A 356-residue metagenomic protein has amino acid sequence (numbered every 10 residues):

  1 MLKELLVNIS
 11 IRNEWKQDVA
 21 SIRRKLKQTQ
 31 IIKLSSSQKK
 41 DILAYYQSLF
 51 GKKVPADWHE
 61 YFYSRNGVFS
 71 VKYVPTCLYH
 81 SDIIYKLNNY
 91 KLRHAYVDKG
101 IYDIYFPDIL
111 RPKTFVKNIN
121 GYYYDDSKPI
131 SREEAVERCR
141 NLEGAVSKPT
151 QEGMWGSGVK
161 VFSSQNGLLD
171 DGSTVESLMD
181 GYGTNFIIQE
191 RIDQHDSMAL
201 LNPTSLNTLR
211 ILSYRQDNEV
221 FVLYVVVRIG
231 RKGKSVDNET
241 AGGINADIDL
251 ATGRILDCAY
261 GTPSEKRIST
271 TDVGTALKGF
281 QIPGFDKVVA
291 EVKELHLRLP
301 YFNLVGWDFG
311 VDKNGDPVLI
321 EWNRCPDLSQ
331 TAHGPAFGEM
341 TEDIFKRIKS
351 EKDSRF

Functional and structural regions predicted by a protein language model:
L2, Y96-L209, D217: Active-site nucleotide/adenylate-binding loops and adjacent lid/helix of ATP-dependent enzymes
I11-E134: Conserved N-proximal alpha/beta basic substrate-recognition cap immediately N-terminal to, or forming the N-lobe
P75-Y90, M154, E265-K278: A short, surface-exposed helix-loop junction/capping segment
A145, F221-L223, V318: Protein kinase-like catalytic core scaffold
G153, I229, C325-D327: Short, surface-exposed beta-strand-loop junctions and turns on beta-sheet-rich folds
N202, L206-K287: ATP-dependent carboxylate/phosphate-activation module, predominantly the ATP-grasp catalytic core and closely related
K266-K293, L297-F302, V311-F356: C-terminal active-site "lid" helix and adjoining low-complexity regulatory extension at the edge of ATP-using catalytic
